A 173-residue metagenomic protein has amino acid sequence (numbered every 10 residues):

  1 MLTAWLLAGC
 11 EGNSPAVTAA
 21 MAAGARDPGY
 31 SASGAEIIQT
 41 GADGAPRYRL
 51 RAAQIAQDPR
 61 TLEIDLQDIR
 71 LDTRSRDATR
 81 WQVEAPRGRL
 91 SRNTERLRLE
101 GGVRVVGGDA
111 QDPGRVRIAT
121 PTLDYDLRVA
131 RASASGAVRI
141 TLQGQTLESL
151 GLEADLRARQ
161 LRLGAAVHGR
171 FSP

Functional and structural regions predicted by a protein language model:
M1-P173: Mature-chain termini and adjacent capping regions
